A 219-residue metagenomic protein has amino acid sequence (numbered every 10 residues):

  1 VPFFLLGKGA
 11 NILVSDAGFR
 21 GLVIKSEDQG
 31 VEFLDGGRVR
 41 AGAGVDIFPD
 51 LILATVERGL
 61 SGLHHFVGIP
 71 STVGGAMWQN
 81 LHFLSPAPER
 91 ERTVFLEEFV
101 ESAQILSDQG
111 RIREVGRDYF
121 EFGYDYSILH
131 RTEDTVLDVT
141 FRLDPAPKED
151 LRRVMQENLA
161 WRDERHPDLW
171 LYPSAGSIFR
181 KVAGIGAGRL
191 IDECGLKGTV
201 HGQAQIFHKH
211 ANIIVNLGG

Functional and structural regions predicted by a protein language model:
V1-A76, F83: Anion-binding (especially nucleotide phosphate/pyrophosphate-binding) glycine-rich loop and adjoining beta-alpha core
P2, V100-S102, G176: Short, acidic/polar N-cap/turn motifs at the starts of alpha helices
L6-K8, E98-F99, Y172-P173: Short, basic and Ser/Thr-rich N-terminal targeting/leader segments
I12, L106-G219: Phosphate/pyrophosphate- and phosphate-bearing ligand-binding catalytic cores of soluble enzymes
L13-V31, M77-G116, R131-D138: Structural signature of FAD isoalloxazine-binding scaffolds in flavoprotein oxidoreductases
G42-A43, E91, S127: Short alpha-helix boundary/capping segments
A54, S102, R142: Active-site catalytic microenvironments for nucleophilic, acid-base chemistry
S61, F99, F120: Short beta-strand or tight-loop elements that sit immediately N-terminal to catalytic metal-binding acidic residues
